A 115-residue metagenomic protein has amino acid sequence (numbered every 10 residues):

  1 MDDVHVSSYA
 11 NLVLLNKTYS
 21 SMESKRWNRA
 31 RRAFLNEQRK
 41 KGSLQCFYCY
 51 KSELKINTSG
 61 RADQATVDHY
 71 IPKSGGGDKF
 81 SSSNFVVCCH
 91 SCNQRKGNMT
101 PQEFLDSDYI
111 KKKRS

Functional and structural regions predicted by a protein language model:
D2-V4: Mixed-charge, low-complexity interaction segments
S7-K51: Short, charged surface segments at domain edges that flank catalytic/cofactor-binding sites
E37, K73-S74, C92: Alpha-helix C-capping/helix-to-loop hinge sites
C49-K55, S91-R95: Cys/His-rich metal-chelating microdomains
S52-F85: Histidine-centered nuclease catalytic patch
I71, Y109-K112: Short edge-strand/loop segments of extracellular domains
F85-S107: Short Cys/His-centered divalent metal-binding micro-motifs
D106, R114-S115: Charged phosphate-binding loop/patch that engages nucleotide di/tri-phosphates or the phosphate backbone of nucleic
